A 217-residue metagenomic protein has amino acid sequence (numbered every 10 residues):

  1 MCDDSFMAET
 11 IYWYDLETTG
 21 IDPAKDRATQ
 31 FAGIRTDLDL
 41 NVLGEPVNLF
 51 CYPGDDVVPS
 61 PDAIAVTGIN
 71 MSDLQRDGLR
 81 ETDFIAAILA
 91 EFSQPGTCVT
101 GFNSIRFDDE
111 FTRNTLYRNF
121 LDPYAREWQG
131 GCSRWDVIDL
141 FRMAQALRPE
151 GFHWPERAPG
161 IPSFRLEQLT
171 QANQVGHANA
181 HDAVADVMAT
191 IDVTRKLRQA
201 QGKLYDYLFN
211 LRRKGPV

Functional and structural regions predicted by a protein language model:
M1-I11, G215: N-terminal accessory regions of nucleic-acid-interacting proteins
E9, D26-F31, R35-I69, F92-L204 (+1 more regions): Metal-dependent phosphoesterase core characteristic of DEDDh/y 3'-5' exonuclease domains
W13-D15: Short hydrophobic beta-strand that contains or immediately precedes a catalytic carboxylate
E17-A24: Short acidic, Gly/Ser-rich segments with clustered Asp/Glu that frequently serve as metal-coordination loops in enzyme
T67-F84: Metal-dependent phosphoesterase signature
E81-Q94: Short, basic/hydrophobic alpha-helical segments
